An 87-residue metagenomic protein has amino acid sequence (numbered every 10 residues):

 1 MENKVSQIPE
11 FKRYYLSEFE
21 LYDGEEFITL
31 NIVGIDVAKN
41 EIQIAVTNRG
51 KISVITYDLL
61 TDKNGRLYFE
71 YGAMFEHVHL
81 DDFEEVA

Functional and structural regions predicted by a protein language model:
M1-I8, E84-A87: Short intrinsically disordered terminal tails
E2, E10-F11, T47, N64: Intrinsically disordered, low-complexity sequence elements enriched in Ser/Thr/Gly/Pro
N3, Y14-L16, L80: Intrinsic disorder/low-complexity segments
Q7-E10, V54: Intrinsic disorder/low-complexity segments, especially N-terminal tails and targeting/processing regions
P9-E20: Short coil-to-beta transition motif at edge beta-strands of beta-rich domains
Y22-L80: Acidic, low-complexity, intrinsically disordered interaction modules
